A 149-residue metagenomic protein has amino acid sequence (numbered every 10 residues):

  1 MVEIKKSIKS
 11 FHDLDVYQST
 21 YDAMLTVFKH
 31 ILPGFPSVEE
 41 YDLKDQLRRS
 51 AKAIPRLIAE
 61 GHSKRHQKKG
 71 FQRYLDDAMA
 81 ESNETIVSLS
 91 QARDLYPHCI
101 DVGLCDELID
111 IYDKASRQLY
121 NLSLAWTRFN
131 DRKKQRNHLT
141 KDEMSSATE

Functional and structural regions predicted by a protein language model:
M1-E149: Amphipathic alpha-helical assembly/interaction segments
